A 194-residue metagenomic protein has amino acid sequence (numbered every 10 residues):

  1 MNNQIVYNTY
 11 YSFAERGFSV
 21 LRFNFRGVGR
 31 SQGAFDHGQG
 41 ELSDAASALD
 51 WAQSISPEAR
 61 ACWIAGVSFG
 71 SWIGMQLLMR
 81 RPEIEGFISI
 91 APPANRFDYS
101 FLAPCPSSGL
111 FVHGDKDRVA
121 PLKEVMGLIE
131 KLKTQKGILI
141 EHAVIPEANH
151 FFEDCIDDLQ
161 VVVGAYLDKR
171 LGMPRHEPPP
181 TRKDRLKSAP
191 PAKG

Functional and structural regions predicted by a protein language model:
M1-A59: Serine-hydrolase catalytic machinery in alpha/beta-hydrolase-like enzymes
G33, A148-Q160: Catalytic histidine-centered segment of alpha/beta-hydrolase-like enzymes
S43-S107: Primarily recognizes the serine-hydrolase "nucleophile elbow" in alpha/beta-hydrolase and SGNH/GDSL folds
C105-H113, D117: Short beta-strand/loop motif that positions the catalytic acidic residue of the alpha/beta-hydrolase fold
S107, P121-K131: Short alpha-helix in the alpha/beta-hydrolase fold that links the catalytic acid
D115-A120, H150-F151: Acidic catalytic loop of the alpha/beta-hydrolase fold
E130-F151: Catalytic histidine neighborhood in serine/cysteine hydrolases with alpha/beta-hydrolase-type architecture
I156-G194: Catalytic active-site module of serine/aspartate enzymes centered on a nucleophile-bearing elbow/loop
